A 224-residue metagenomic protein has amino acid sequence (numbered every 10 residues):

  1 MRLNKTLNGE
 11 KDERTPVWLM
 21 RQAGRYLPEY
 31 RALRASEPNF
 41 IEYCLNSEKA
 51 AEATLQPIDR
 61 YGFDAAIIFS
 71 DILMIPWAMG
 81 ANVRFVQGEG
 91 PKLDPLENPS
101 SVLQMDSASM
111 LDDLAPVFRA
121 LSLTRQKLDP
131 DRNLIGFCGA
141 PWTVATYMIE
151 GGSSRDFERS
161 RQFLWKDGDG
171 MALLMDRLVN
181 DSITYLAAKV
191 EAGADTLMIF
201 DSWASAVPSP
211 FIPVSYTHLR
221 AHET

Functional and structural regions predicted by a protein language model:
M1-F85: N-terminal basic, low-complexity leaders that serve as flexible interaction/assembly modules and, when applicable, as
N4, T54-L55, F118-R125, L186 (+1 more regions): Generic structural signal for well-ordered alpha-helices, preferentially at hydrophobic/aromatic core positions
E13-T15, G62-A65, P130-L134, G193-D195: Short, well-ordered coil/turn segments that N-cap beta-strands
P16, I58, T124, S182 (+1 more regions): Conserved, mostly hydrophobic/aromatic
A50-P57, L178-L186: Short, acidic/polar
I72-V83, F137-Q162, A188-S215: Active-site-proximal loop/short-helix segments that contain or immediately flank catalytic acid/base residue(s)
R84-Y185: Active-site-proximal, glycine-rich beta->alpha crossover segments in alpha/beta enzymes that shape flexible
T217-T224: Conserved small/polar residues in nucleotide/adenosyl-binding loops
